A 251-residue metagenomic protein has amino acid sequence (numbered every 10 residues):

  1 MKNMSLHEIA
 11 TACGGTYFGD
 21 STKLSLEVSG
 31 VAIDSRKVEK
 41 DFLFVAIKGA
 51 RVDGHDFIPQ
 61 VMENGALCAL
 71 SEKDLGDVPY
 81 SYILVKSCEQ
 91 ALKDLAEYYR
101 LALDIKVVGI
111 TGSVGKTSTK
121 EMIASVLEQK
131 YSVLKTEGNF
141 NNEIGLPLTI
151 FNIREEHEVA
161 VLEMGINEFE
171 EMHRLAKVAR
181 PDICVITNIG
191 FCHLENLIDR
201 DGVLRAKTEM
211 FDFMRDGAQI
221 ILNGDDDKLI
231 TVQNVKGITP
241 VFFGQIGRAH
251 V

Functional and structural regions predicted by a protein language model:
M1-D94, Y98: N-terminal leader/targeting and accessory segments in enzymes
A10-T11, A91-G224, K228-K236: Phosphate-binding loop of NTP-binding sites
G19, A46, S71, L84-V85 (+5 more regions): Structural signal for conserved beta-strand scaffold positions within catalytic alpha/beta enzyme cores
K23, D74, N139, I189 (+1 more regions): Residue-level "edge-of-site" marker
V31, I47-A50, H55, S113-K116 (+3 more regions): Gly/Ser/Thr-rich helix-start
P79-S87, V235-G244: Active-site regions of enzymes building and remodeling cell-envelope glycoconjugates
A249-V251: Conserved small/polar residues in nucleotide/adenosyl-binding loops
